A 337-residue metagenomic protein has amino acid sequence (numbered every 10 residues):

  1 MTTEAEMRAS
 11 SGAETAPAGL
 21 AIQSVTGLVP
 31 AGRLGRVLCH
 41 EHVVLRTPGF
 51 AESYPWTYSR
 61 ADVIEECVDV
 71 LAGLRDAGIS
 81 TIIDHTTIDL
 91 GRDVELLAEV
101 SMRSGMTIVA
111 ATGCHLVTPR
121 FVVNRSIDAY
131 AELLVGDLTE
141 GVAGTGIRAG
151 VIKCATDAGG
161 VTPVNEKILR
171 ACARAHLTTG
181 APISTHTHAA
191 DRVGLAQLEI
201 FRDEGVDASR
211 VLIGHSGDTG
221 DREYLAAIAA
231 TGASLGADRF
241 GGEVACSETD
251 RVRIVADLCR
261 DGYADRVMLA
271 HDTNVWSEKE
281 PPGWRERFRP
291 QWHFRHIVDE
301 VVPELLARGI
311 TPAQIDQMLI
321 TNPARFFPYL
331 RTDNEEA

Functional and structural regions predicted by a protein language model:
T2-E4, A16-G27, W292-A337: Mid-to-C-terminal alpha-helical segments outside catalytic/metal-binding sites
A16-F50: Replace "His-x-His-based motif
G35-V44, E52-T107, D128-I147: Alpha-helical scaffold segments that flank or form the walls of functional sites
H40, I82, H176, L235 (+3 more regions): Divalent metal-coordination and catalytic microenvironments
I88, I213-T219, D238-R260: Active-site glycine- and acidic-residue-rich loops that bind and position anionic ligands or nucleotide-like cofactors
E95-A98, P163-E166, A190-E204, D221-A229: Distinct, well-ordered alpha-helical segments
E99-M102, T107-P182, S234-V244: Active-site gating/metal-coordination segments in enzymes
S184, D238-R239, Y263-R287: Short acidic/histidine-rich active-site segments
